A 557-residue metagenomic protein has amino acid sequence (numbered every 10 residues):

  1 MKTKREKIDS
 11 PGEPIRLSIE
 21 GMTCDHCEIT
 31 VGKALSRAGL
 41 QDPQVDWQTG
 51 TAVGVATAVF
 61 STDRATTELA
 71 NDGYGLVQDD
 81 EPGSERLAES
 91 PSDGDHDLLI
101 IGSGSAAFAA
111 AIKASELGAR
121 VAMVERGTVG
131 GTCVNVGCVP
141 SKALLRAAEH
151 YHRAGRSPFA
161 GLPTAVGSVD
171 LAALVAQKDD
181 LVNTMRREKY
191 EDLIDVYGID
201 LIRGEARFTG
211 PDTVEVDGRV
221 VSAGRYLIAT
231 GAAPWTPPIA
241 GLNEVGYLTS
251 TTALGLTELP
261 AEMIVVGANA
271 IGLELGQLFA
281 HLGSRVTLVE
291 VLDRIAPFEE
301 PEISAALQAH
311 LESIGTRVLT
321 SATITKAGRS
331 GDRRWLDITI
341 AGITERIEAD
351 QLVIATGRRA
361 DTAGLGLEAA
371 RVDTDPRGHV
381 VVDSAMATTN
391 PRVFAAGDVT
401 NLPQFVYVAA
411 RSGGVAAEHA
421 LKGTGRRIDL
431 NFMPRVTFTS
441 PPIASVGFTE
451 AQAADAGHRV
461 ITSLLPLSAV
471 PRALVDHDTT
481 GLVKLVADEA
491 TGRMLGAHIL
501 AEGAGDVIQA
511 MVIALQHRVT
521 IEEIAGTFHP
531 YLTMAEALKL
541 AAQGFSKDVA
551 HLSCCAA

Functional and structural regions predicted by a protein language model:
M1-L99: Flexible metal-binding regulatory segments at protein termini and peripheral loops
S36, A111, S115, G276 (+1 more regions): Gly/Ala-rich phosphate-binding loop of Rossmann-like dinucleotide-binding domains, activating on the conserved
G83-D93, G204, D217-R219, I324 (+3 more regions): A structured beta-alpha segment of the ubiquitous adenosine-cofactor-binding alpha/beta core
E89-A106, L259-N269: Beta1/beta-strand and adjacent pyrophosphate-binding region of the FAD-binding site in flavoprotein oxidoreductases
D93-D95, S105, I112-A119, V124-L259 (+8 more regions): Glycine-rich flavin
L99-I101, A206, V221-G231, V265-V266 (+4 more regions): Short hydrophobic core segments
I101-A106, A110, S115-G127, T132 (+4 more regions): Flexible, glycine-rich terminal cap/loop adjacent to redox cofactors in electron-transfer oxidoreductases
N243-P260, R346-K422, D506, A510 (+1 more regions): FAD-site-proximal beta/loop scaffold in flavoenzymes
